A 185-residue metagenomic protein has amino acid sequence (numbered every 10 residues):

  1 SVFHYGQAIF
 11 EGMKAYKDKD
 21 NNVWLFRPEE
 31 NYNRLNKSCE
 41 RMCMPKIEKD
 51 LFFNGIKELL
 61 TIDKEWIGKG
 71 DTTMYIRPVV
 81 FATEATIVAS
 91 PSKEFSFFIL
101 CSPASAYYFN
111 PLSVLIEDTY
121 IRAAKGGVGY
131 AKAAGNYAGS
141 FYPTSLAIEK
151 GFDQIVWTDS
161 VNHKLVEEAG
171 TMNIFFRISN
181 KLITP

Functional and structural regions predicted by a protein language model:
S1-L59, V79, T86-P185: Helix-start/capping segments and mature chain N-termini
I62, I67-S90: Non-catalytic, conformational "gating/processing" segments within enzyme and secreted inhibitor domains
